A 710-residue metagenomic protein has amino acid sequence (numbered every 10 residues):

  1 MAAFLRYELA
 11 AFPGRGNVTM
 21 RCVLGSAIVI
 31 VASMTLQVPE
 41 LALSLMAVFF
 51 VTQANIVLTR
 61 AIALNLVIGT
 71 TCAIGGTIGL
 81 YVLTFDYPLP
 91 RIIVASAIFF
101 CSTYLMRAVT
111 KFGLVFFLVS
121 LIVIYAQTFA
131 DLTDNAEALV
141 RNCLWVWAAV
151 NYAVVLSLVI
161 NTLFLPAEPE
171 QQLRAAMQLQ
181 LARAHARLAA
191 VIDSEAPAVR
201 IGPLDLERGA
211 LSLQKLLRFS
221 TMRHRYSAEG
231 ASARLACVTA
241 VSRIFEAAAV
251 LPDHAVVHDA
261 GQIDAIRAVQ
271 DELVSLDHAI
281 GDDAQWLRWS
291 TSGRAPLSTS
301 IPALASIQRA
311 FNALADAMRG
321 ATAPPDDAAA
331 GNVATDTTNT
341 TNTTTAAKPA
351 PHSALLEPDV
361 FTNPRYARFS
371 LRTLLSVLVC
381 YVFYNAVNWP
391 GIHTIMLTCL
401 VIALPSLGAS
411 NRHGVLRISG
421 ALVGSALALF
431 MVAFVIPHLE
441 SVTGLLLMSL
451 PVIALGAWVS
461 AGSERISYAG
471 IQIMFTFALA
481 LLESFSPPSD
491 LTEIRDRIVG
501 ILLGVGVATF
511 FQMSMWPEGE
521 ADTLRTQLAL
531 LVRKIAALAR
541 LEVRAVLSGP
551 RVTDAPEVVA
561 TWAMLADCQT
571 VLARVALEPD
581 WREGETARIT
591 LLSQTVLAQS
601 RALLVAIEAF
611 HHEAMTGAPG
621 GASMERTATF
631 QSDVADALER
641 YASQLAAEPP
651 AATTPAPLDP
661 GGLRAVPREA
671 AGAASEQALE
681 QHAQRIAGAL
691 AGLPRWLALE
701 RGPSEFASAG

Functional and structural regions predicted by a protein language model:
M1-M20, V31, T35, E137-A138 (+4 more regions): Long, hydrophobic alpha-helical segments that serve as membrane-spanning/inserting helices
A2-F4, T19-R60, T70-I78, I92-T162 (+5 more regions): Pore- and pathway-forming membrane helices of multi-pass small-molecule/ion transporters and channels
R6-V18, M34-Q37, L58-V67, L83-L89 (+5 more regions): Short, amphipathic, aromatic/basic-enriched membrane-interface segments that mark the entry/exit of transmembrane
A47-V48, S370-V382, I392-A403, I418-F430 (+8 more regions): Alpha-helical transmembrane segments of multi-pass membrane proteins
A54-L58, Y87-P88, E195, E272-D283 (+5 more regions): Intrinsic-disorder/low-complexity, polar/charged segments
R60-L64, V82, E137, K215-A236 (+8 more regions): A cross-kingdom feature marking solvent-exposed beta-strand/loop segments within repeated, beta-rich binding/scaffold
Y87-A108, Q171, A176-A186, P437-W458 (+2 more regions): A compact, surface-exposed functional segment
F434-V435, L439-L446, L450-W458, S463-S489 (+3 more regions): C-terminal functional regions that serve as terminal interaction/effector modules
